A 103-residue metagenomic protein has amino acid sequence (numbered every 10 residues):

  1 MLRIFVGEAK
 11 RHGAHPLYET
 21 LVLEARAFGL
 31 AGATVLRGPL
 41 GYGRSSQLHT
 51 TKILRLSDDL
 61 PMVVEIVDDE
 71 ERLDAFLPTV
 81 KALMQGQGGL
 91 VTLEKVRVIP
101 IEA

Functional and structural regions predicted by a protein language model:
M1-A103: Positively charged, small/polar-rich N-terminal and surface patches that mediate targeting and assembly and bind
